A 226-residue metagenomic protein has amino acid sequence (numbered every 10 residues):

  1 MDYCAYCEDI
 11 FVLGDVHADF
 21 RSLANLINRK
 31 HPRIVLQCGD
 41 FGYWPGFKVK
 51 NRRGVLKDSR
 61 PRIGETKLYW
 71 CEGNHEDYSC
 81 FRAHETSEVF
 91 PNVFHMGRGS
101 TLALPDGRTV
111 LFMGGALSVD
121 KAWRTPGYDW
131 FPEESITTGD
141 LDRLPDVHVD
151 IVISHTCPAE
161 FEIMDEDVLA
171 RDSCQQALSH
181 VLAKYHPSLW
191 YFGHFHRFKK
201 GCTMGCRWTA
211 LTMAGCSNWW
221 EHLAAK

Functional and structural regions predicted by a protein language model:
C4-Y6, T101-D106, H180-K184, H196-K226: Binuclear metal-dependent phosphoesterase catalytic core
D9-I10, I34, R108-T109, D150-I151 (+1 more regions): Structural motif
L13, A18-P105, L211: Core catalytic region of metal-dependent phosphoesterases/phosphodiesterases, especially metallo-beta-lactamase-like
L13-V16, P126-I136, F161, E166 (+3 more regions): Catalytic cores of nucleotide-sugar-dependent glycosyltransferases that transfer UDP/GDP/TDP-activated
H17-A24, G42-F47, C71-R82, L102-A103 (+4 more regions): Active-site environment of divalent metal-dependent phosphoester hydrolases
G42-K57, H148-Y185: Active-site-proximal segments of metal-dependent phosphoesterases and phosphodiesterases across multiple
G64-L68, Y185-S188, C206: A short helix->loop->beta-strand "cap" motif at the edges of active sites that frequently abuts
R108-V168: Active-site-proximal loop/helix segment associated with metal-binding centers of metalloenzymes
